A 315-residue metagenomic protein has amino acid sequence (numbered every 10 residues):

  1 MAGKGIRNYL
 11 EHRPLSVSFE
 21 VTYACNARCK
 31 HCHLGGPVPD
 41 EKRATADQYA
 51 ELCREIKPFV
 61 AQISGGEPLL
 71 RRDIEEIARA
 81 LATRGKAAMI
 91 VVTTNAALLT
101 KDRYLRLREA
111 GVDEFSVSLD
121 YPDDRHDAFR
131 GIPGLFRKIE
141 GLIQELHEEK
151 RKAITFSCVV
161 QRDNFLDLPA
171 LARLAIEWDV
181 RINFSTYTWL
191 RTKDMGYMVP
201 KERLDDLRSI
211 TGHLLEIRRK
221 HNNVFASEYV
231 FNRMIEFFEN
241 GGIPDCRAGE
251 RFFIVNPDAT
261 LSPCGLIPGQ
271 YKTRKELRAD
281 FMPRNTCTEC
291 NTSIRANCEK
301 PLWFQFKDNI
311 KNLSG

Functional and structural regions predicted by a protein language model:
M1-E114: Conserved alpha-helical substructure of the radical SAM core
R13, N240-C246, D258-G315: Flexible mid-to-C-terminal extensions adjoining Fe-S/redox cofactors in radical SAM and related proteins
P14-F19, Y229-I235, F253, G269-F281: Short, intrinsically disordered, charge-biased short linear motifs at domain edges
A24, R28, G35, G249 (+2 more regions): Cys/His-rich metal-chelating microdomains
P37, G66, D120, Y187 (+1 more regions): Flexible loop residues that form catalytic and substrate-binding hotspots at small-molecule/glycan-binding clefts
K42-T45, L105-G249, P257-D258, S262: Radical SAM enzyme [4Fe-4S]-AdoMet core and its adjacent flexible, acidic and glycine-rich loops/tails across
L70-R71, T100, Q161-F165, Q270-Y271: Alpha-helix N-cap/loop-to-helix initiation residues
D73, T186, G265-P268: Short clusters of small/polar residues that mark proteolytic maturation junctions
